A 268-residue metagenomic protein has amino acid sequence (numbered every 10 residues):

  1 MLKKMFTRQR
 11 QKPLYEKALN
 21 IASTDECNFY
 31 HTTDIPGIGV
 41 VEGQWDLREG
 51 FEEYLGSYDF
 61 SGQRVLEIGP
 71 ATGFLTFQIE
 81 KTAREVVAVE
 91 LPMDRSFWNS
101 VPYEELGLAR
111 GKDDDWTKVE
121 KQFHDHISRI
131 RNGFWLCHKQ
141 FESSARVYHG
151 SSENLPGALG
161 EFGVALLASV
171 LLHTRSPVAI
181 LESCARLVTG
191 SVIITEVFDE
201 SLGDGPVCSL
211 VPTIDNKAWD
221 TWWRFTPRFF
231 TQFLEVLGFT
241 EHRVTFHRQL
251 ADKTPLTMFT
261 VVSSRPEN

Functional and structural regions predicted by a protein language model:
V40-Q63: Conserved alpha-helix/loop element of class I SAM-dependent methyltransferases that forms part of the SAM/SAH-binding
Q63-A71: Conserved class I S-adenosyl-L-methionine
F74-N154, E200: Class I SAM-dependent methyltransferase SAM/SAH-binding core
R129-C137, D220-G238: Short alpha-helix
N154-G160: Short conserved loop adjoining the S-adenosyl-L-methionine
G163-S176: A short SAM/SAH-binding and catalytic strip from SAM-dependent methyltransferases
V178-S191, F198: A short glycine-rich, Lys/Arg-flanked "PGG" loop and its adjoining helix->strand segment in the class I
I193-K217: Conserved class I S-adenosyl-L-methionine
